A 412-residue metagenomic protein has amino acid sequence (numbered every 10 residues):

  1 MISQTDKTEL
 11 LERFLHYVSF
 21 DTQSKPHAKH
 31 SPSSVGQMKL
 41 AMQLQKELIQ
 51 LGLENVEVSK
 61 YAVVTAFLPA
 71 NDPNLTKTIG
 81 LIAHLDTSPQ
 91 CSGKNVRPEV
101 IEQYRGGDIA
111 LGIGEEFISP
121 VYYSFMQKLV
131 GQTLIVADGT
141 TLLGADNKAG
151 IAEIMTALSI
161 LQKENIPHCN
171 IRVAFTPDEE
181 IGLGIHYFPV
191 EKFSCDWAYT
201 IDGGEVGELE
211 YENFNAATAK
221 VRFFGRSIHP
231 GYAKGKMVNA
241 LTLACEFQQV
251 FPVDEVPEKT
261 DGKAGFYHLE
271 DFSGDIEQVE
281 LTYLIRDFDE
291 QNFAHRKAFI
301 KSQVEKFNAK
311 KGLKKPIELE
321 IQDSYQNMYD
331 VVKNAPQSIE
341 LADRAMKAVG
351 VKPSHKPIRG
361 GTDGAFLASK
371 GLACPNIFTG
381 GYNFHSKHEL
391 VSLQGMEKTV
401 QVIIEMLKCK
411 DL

Functional and structural regions predicted by a protein language model:
K7-V35, V136, S227, Y325 (+1 more regions): N-terminal capping segment at the start of a domain
K29-T76, G80-I82, D86, V96: A non-catalytic alpha/beta surface segment that caps or lines the substrate-entry region of metallo-dependent hydrolase
N74-N170: Active-site metal-coordination/substrate-binding segment of hydrolases, especially metallo-dependent peptidases
I118, Q132-A145, D178-K301, E305-N308 (+2 more regions): Midchain, well-structured core segments that form catalytic/ion-binding scaffolds
M155-Q162, E246-V253, E405-K408: Short glycine/serine- and small hydrophobic-enriched flexible loop segments
S159-I181, D261-G262: Short helix-loop-beta-strand segments that form the rim/entrance of peptidase-like active sites
T242-K259, F266-H268, Q326-C374: Active-site-adjacent substrate-binding region of metalloamidase/peptidase-like peptide-processing proteins
D275-E277, P353-L407: Zn-dependent metallopeptidase/amidohydrolase metal-coordination segment
